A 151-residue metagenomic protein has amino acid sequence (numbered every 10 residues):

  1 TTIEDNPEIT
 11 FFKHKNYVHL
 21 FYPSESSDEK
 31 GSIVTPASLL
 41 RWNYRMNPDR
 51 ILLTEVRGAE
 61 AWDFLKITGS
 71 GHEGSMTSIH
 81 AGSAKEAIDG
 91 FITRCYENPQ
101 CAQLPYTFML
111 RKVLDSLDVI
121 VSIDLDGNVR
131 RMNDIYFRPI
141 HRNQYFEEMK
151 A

Functional and structural regions predicted by a protein language model:
T1-L114, D124-L125: Switch/coupling sub-region of P-loop NTPases
L114-A151: Conserved P-loop NTPase
